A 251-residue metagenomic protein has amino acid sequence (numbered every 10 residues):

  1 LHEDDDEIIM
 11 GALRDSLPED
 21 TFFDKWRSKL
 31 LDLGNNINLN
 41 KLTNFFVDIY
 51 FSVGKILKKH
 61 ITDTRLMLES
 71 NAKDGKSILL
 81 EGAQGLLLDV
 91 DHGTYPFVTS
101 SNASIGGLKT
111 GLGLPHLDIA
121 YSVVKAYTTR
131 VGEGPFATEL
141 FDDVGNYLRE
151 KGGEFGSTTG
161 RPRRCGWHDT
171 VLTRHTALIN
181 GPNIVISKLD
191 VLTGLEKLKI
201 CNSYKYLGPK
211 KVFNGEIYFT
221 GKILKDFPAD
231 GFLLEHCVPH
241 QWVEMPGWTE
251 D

Functional and structural regions predicted by a protein language model:
L1-D251: Non-transmembrane, aqueous-exposed alpha-helical and coiled segments at domain scale
